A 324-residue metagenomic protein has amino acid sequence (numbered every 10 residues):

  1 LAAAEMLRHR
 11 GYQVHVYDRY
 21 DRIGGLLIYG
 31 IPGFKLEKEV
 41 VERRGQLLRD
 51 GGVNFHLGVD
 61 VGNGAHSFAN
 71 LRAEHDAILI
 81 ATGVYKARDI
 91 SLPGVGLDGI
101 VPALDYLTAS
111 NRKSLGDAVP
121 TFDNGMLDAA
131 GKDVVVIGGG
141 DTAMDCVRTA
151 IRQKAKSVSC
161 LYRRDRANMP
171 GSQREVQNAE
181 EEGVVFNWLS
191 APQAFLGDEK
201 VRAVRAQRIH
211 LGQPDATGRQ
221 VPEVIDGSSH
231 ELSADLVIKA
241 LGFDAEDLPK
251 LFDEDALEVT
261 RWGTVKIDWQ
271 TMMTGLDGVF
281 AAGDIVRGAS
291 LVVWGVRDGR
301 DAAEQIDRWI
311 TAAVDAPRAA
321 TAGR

Functional and structural regions predicted by a protein language model:
L1, G139-G140, D284: Glycine-rich Rossmann-fold phosphate-binding loop(s) that bind the pyrophosphate of adenine dinucleotide cofactors
L1-G62, R88-V95, D105, A143-L189 (+3 more regions): Beta1-alpha1 glycine-rich phosphate/pyrophosphate-binding loop at the start of Rossmann-like nucleotide-binding domains
E42-L92, A194-R205, G212, A234-L236 (+1 more regions): Feature captures the FAD/FMN-dependent oxidoreductase FAD-binding
G96-G131, P214-A289: FAD-site-proximal beta/loop scaffold in flavoenzymes
A130-G140: Beta1/beta-strand and adjacent pyrophosphate-binding region of the FAD-binding site in flavoprotein oxidoreductases
C146, A282-A313: A conserved FAD-binding loop/helix module that cradles the flavin
